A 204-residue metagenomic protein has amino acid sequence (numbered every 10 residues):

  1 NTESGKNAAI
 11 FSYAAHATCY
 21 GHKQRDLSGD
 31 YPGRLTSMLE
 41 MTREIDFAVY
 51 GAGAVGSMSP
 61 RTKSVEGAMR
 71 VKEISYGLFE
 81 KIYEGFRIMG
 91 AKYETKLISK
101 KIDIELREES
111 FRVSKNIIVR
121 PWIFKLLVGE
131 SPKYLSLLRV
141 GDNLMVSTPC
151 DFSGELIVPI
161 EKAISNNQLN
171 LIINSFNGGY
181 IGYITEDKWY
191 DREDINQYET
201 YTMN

Functional and structural regions predicted by a protein language model:
N1-N204: Non-catalytic substrate/cofactor recognition surfaces at enzyme active-site rims
